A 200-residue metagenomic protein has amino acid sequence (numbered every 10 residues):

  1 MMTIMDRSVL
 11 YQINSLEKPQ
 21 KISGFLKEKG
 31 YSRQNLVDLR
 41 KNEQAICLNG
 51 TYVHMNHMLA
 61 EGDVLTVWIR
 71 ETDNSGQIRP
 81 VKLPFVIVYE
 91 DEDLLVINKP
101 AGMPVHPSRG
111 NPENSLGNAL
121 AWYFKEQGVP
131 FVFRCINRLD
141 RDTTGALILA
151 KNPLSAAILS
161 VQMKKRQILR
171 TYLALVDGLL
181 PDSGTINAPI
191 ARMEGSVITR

Functional and structural regions predicted by a protein language model:
M2-R200: RNA pseudouridine synthases
